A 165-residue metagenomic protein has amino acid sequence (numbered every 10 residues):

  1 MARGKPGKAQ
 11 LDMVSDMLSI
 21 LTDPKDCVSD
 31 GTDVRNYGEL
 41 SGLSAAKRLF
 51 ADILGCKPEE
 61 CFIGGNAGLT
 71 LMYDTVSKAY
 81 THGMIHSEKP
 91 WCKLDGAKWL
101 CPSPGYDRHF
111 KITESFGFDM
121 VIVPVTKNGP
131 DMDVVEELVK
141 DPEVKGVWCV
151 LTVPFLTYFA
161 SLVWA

Functional and structural regions predicted by a protein language model:
A2-D30, K140: Conserved N-terminal helix/loop that builds the PLP phosphate-binding region of the aspartate aminotransferase-like
D26-C27, G31-A165: Conserved core of the PLP fold type I
